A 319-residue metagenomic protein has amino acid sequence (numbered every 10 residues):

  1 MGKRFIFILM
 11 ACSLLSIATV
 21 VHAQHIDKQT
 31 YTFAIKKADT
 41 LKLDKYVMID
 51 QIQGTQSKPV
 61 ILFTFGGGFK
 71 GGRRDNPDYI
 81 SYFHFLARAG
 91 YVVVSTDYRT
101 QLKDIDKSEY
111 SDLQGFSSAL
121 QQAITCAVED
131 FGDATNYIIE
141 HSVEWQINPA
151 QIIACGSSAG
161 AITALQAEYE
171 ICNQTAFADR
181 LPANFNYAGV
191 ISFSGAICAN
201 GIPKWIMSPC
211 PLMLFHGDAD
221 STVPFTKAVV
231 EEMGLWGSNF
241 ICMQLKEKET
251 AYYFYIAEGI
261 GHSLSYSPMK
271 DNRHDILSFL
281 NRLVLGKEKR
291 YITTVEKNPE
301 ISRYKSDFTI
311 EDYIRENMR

Functional and structural regions predicted by a protein language model:
A23-Q56: N-terminal cap/lid segment of alpha/beta-hydrolase-fold proteins
Q56-G68: Short beta-strand element of the alpha/beta-hydrolase
G68-G71, V93, Y137: Serine-hydrolase catalytic-loop signature spanning alpha/beta hydrolases and amidase-signature enzymes
R74-T96, K103-I105: Short amphipathic alpha-helix adjacent to the substrate-entry channel of hydrolases
L113-E144, G237: Alpha/beta-hydrolase active-site loop
N136-S208: Primarily recognizes the serine-hydrolase "nucleophile elbow" in alpha/beta-hydrolase and SGNH/GDSL folds
A178-E249: The feature captures the conserved acid-bearing segment of alpha/beta-hydrolase catalytic domains
K246-R319: C-terminal catalytic histidine-bearing segment of alpha/beta-hydrolase fold enzymes
